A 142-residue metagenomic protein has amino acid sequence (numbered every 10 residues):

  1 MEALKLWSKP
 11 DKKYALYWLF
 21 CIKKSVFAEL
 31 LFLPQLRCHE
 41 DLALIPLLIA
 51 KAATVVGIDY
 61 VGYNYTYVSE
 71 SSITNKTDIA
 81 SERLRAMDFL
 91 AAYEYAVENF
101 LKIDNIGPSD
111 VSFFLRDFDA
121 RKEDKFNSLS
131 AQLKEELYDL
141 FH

Functional and structural regions predicted by a protein language model:
M1-I58, Y63-L84: Donor-binding/catalytic cores of nucleotide-activated saccharide and glycerol-phosphate transferases/polymerases
N64-H142: C-terminal subregions of glycosyltransferases and related glycan-biosynthesis enzymes
